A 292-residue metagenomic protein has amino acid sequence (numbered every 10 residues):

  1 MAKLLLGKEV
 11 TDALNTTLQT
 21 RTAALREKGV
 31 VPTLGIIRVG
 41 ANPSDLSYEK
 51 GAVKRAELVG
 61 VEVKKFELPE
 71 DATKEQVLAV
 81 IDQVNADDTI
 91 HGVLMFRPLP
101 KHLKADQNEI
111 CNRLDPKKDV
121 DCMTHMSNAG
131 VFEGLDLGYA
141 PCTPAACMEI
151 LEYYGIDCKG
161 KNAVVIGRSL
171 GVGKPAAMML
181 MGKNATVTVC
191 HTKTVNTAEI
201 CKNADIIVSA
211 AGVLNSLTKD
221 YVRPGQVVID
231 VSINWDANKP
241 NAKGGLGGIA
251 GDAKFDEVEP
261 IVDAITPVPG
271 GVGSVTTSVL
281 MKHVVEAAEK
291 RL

Functional and structural regions predicted by a protein language model:
M1-V30: Positively charged, low-complexity intrinsically disordered leader regions
V31-G40: Short beta-strand segments enriched in small/hydrophobic residues
R38, L94-P98, I166: Short beta-strand segments
V39-V53, L137-V227, V231, D236-K239 (+1 more regions): Glycine-rich phosphate/diphosphate-binding loop of Rossmann-like nucleotide-binding domains
A56-E70, V187-V189: Short beta-strand elements in bilobed, periplasmic/extracellular small-molecule ligand-binding domains
Q76-D88: Short, well-structured alpha-helical segments in soluble
G92-C158, N215: Anion-binding alpha/beta catalytic cores of soluble intermediary-metabolism enzymes, centered on
N108-V120, T124-A129, S232-R291: Rossmann-fold NAD(P)-binding glycine/threonine-rich loop
